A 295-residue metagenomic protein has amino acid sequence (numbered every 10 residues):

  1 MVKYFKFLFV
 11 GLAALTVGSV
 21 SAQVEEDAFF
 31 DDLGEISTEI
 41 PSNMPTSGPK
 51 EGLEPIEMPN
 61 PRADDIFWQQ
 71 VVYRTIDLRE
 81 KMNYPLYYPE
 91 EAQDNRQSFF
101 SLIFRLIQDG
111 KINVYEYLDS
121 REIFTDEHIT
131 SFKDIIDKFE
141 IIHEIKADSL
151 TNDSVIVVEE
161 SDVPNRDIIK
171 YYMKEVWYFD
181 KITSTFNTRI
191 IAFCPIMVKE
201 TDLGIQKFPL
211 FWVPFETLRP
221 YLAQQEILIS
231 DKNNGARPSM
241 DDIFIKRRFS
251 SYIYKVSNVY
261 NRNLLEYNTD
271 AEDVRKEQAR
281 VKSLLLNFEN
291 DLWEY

Functional and structural regions predicted by a protein language model:
M1-D31: Bacterial Sec-dependent N-terminal signal peptides
Q23-I182, T217-Y295: A domain-level signal for the mature, folded cores of soluble proteins
E175-Y178, A192-E200, F215-T217: Short, flexible loop/turn elements at secondary-structure junctions
T185, I190-T201, I205-K207: Extended serine/threonine-enriched, polar tracts that run as long, contiguous segments within proteins
P209-V213: Conserved beta-strands of PAS-like sensory domains
